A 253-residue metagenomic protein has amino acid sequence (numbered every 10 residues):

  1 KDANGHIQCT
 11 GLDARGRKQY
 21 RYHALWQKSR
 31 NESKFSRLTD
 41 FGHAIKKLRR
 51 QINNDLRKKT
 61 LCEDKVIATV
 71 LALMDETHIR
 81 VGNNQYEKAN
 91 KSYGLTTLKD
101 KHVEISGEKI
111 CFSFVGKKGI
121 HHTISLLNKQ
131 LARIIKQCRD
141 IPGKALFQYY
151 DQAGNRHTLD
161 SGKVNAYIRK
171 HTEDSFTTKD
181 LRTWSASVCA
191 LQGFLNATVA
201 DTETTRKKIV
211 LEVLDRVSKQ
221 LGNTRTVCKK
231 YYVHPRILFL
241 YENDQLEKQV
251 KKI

Functional and structural regions predicted by a protein language model:
K1-Y93, K99-V210, L214-L221, K230: A positively charged, amphipathic N-terminal helix/segment that binds anionic biomolecules
K219-Q220, P235-I253: DNA/chromatin major-groove-contacting recognition/catalytic segments
